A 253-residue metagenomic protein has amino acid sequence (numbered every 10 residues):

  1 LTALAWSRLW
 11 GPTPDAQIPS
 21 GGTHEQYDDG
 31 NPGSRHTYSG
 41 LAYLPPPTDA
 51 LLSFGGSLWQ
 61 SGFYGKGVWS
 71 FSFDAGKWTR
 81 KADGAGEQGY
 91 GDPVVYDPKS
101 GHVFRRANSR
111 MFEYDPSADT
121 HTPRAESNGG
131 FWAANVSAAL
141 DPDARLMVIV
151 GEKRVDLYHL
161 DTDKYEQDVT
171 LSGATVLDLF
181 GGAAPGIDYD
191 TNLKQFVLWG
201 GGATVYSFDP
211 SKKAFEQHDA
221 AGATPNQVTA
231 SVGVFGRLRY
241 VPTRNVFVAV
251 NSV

Functional and structural regions predicted by a protein language model:
L1-V253: Kelch-like beta-propeller repeat domains
